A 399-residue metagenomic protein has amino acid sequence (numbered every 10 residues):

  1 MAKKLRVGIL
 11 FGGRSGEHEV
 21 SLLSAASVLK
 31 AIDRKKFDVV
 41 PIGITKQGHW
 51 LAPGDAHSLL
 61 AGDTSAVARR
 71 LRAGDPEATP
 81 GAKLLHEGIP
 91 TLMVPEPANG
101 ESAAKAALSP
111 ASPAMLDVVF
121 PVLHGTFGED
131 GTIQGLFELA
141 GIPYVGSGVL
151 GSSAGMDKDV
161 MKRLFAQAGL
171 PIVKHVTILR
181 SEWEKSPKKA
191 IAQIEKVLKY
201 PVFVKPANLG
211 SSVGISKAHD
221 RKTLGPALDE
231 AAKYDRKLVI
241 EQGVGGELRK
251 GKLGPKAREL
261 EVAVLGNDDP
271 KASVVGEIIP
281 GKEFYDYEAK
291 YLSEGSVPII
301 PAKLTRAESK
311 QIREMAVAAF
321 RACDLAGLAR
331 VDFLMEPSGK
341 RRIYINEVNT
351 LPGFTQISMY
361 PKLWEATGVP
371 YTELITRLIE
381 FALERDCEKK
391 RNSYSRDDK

Functional and structural regions predicted by a protein language model:
M1-L150, A154-M156, V160, Q167 (+4 more regions): ATP-binding N-terminal substructure of ATP-dependent carboxylate-amine bond-forming enzymes
A2-L10, S15-G16, L22-L23, S109-A114 (+1 more regions): Active-site nucleotide/adenylate-binding loops and adjacent lid/helix of ATP-dependent enzymes
A2-L5, F11-S15, R34, G169 (+1 more regions): ATP-dependent carboxylate activation and anion-phosphoryl transfer catalytic cores that bind Mg-ATP to form
A26-S27, D229, V317: Solvent-exposed alpha-helix faces
V39, P143-Y144, I172, V202 (+2 more regions): Hydrophobic beta-strand scaffold residues
G135-Y144, D220, G225, A366-T367: A glycine- and small-aliphatic-rich helix-loop capping segment at beta-alpha/alpha-beta transitions that lines
S216-E314, P337-Y344: Phosphate-binding site of ATP-dependent enzymes
